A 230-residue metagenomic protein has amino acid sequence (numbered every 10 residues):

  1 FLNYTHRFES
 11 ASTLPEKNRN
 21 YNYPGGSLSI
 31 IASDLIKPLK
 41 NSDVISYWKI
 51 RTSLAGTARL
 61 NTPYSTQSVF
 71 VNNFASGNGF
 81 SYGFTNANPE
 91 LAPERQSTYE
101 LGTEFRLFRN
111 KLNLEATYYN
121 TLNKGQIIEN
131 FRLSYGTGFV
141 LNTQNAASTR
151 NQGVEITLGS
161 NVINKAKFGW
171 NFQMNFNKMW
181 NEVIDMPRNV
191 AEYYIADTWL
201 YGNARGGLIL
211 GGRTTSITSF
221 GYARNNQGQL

Functional and structural regions predicted by a protein language model:
L2-Y4, S46-T52, L112-L114, W170-F172: Transmembrane beta-strands of outer-membrane beta-barrel proteins
H6-S12, A32-D34, L54-L60, Y118-K124 (+2 more regions): Transmembrane beta-strands of outer-membrane beta-barrel pores
E9-A11, I31-K37, S81-A87, G136-N142 (+1 more regions): Extracytoplasmic loops and strand-loop junctions of Gram-negative outer membrane beta-barrel proteins
L14-N18, K40, G56-V69, Q126-N130 (+1 more regions): Outer-membrane beta-barrel and related beta-rich outer-membrane complex signature in Gram-negative bacteria
T62-A87, L133-N142, Y193-I209, A223-L230: Surface-exposed loop/turn segments flanking beta-strands in extracellular/periplasmic regions
N72-L114, N142-K165, R213: Outer-membrane beta-barrel signature, preferentially recognizing the C-terminal barrel domain of Gram-negative
P93-T137, N177: Membrane-embedded beta-barrel scaffold of Gram-negative outer-membrane proteins
Q144, N161-L230: Conserved small-residue
